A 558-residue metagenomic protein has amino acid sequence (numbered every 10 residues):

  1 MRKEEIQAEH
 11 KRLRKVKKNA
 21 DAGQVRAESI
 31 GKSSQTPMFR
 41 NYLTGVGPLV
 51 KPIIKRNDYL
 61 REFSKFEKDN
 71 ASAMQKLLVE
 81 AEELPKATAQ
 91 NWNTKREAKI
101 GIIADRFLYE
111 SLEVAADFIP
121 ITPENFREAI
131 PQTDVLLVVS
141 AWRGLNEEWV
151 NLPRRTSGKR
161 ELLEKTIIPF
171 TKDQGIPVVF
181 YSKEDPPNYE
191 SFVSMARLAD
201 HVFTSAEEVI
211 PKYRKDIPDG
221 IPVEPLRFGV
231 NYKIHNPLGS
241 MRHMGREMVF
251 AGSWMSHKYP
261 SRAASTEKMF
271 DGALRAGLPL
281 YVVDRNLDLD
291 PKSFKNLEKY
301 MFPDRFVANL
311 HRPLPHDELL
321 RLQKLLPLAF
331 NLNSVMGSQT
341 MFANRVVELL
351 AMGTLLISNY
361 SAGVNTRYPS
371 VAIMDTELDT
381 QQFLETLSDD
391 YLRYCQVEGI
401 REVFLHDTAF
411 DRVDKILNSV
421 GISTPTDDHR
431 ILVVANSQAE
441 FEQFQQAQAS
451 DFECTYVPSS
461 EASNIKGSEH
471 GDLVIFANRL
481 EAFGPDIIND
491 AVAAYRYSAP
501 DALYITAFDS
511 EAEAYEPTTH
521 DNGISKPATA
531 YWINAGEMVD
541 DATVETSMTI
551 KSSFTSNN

Functional and structural regions predicted by a protein language model:
M1-D69: Boundary detector for helix-to-coil junctions that initiate low-complexity/charged tails
P37, N41-T44, K51, D58 (+4 more regions): C-terminal amphipathic helix plus adjacent low-complexity, charged tail appended to glycosyltransferase catalytic
F66-E82, T171-A276, D407-T408, V413 (+1 more regions): Catalytic core of nucleotide-activated saccharide and alditol-phosphate transferases
L78-P218, G337-S338, A362, T366 (+2 more regions): Extended catalytic core of nucleotide-activated donor transferases of GT-like folds
E113, A196, G220, K299-H316 (+2 more regions): Catalytic binding pocket for nucleotide-activated donors in carbohydrate/polymer assembly enzymes
E207, G484-I550: Conserved catalytic core of nucleotide-sugar-dependent glycosyltransferases
Y232-K233, P237-L325, A435-E453: Conserved catalytic-core segment of nucleotide-activated headgroup transferases in glycan assembly
S468-I488, V492: Short beta-strand-to-loop acidic/aromatic patch adjacent to the donor-nucleotide binding site
